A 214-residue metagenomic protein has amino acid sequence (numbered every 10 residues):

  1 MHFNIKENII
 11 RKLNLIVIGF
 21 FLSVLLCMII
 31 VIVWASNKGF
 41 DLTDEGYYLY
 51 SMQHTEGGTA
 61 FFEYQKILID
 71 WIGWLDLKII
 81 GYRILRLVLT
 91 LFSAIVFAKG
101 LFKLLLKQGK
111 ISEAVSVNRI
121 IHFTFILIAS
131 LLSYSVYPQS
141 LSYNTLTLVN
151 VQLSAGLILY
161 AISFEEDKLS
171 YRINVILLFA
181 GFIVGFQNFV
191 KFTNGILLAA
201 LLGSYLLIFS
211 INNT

Functional and structural regions predicted by a protein language model:
M1-I29, S116-T124: Start-transfer (signal-anchor) and selected internal transmembrane alpha helices of multi-pass inner/ER membrane
H2-I5, L197-T214: Perimembrane helix-loop-helix junctions
M28-Y47, Y137-L141: Helix-to-loop transition at the C-terminal end of transmembrane segments
Y47-V88, Q187, L198: Short hydrophobic/aromatic helix or loop-helix immediately within or flanking a transmembrane segment in polytopic
I79, I111-V117, I126-N150, F189: Aromatic- and kink-enriched transmembrane "portal" helix at the membrane-lumen/periplasm boundary that abuts
I84-S116, S130: Transmembrane-helix motifs of polytopic, lipid-linked glycan transferases
L146-L169, I176-L177, F182-I183, I208: Specific aromatic-rich, kink-prone transmembrane helix
R172-N194, L198-G203: Membrane-interface alpha helices of multi-pass inner-membrane proteins
